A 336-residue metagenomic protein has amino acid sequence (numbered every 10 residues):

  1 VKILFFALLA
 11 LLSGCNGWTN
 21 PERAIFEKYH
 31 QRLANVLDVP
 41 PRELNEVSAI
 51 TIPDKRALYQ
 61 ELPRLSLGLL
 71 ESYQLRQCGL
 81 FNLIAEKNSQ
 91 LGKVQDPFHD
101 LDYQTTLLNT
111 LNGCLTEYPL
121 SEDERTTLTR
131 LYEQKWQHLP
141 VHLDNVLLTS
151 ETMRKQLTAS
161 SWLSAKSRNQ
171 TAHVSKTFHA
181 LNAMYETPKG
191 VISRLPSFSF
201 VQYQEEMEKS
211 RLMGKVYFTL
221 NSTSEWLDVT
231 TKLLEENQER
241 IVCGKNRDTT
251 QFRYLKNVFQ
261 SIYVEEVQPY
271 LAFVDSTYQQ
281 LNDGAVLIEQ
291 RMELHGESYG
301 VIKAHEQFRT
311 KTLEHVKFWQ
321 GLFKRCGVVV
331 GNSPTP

Functional and structural regions predicted by a protein language model:
V1-A7: Sec-dependent signal peptide recognition, specifically the positively charged N-region followed immediately by
L12-G14: C-terminal motif of bacterial Sec signal peptides marking the signal peptidase cleavage site
N16, G79, L115, V242-G244 (+1 more regions): Sequence contexts marking disulfide-bonded cysteines in secreted/extracellular proteins
T19-R168: N-terminal Sec/ER secretory leader and immediately downstream segment of secreted/extracellular precursors
T127, Y132-G284: Extended amphipathic alpha-helical interaction segments
S276-P336: Alpha-helical oligomerization segments
